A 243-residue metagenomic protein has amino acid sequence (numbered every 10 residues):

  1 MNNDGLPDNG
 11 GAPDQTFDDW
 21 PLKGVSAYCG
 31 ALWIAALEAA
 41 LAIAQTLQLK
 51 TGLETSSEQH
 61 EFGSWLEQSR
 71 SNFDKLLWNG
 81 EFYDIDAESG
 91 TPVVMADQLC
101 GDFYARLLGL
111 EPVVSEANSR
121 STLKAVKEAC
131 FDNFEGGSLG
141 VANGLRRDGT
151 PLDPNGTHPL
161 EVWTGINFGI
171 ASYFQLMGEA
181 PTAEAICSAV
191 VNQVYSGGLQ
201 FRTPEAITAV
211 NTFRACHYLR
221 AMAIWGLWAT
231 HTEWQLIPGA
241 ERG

Functional and structural regions predicted by a protein language model:
M1, N79, F131-E135: Short, ordered beta-strand-loop transition motifs
N2-T46, E58-L76: Hydrophobic, small-residue-rich alpha-helical packing segments that form membrane-like cores
N3-L6, G80-F82, G149, G198: Detector for glycine-centered tight turns/loop "hinges" at secondary-structure junctions
P7, F82-Y83, L139-A142: Short clusters of hydrophobic/aromatic residues that line enzyme substrate/ligand-binding pockets
W20, A31, A35-Q45, L49-L53 (+2 more regions): Active-site core of glycosidic bond-cleaving carbohydrate-active enzymes
E67, N72-Q98: Short, surface-exposed recognition loops and adjoining beta-strand edges that mediate ligand/DNA contacts, enriched
